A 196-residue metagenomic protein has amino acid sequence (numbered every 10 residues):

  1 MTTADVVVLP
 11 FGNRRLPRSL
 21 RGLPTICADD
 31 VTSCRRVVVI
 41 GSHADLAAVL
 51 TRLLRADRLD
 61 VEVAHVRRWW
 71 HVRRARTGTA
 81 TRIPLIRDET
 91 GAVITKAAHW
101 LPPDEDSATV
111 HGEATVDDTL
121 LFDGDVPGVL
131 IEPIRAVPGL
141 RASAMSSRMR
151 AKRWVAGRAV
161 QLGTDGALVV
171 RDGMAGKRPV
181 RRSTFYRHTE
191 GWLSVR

Functional and structural regions predicted by a protein language model:
M1, P102-P103, G191-R196: Short amphipathic alpha-helical segments
T3-S33, V38-R171: Catalytic core of DAGKc-family lipid kinases
A92-I94, G176, L193: Short, isolated positions in well-ordered beta-strands
L168-S183: Low-complexity, intrinsically disordered Gly/Pro/Thr-rich segments
P179-R196: Extended hydrophobic packing segments that form well-structured cores
